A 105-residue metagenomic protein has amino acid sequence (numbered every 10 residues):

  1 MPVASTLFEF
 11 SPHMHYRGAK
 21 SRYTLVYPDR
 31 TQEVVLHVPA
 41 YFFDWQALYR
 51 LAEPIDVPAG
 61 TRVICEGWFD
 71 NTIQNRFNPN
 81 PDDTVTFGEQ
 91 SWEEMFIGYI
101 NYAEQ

Functional and structural regions predicted by a protein language model:
M1-Q105: His-enriched metal-coordination microenvironments in redox/metal-binding proteins
